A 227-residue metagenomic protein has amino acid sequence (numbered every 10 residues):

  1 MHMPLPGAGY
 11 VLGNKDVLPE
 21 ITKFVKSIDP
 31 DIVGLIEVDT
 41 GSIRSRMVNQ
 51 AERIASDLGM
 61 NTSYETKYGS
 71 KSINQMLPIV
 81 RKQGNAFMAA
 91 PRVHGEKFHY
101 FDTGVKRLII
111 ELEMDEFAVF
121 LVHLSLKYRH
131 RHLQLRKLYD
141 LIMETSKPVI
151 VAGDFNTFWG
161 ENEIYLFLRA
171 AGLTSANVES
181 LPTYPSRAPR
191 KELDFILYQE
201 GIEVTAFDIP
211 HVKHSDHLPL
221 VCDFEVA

Functional and structural regions predicted by a protein language model:
M1, V38, L124, G153-F155 (+1 more regions): Active-site metal-binding loops of divalent metal-dependent hydrolases
M1-A8, N85, E111-S125: Active-site-proximal beta-strand elements of phosphoester/diester hydrolases
M1-D57, Y64-S72, A227: N-terminal, active-site-proximal structural segment of metallo-dependent hydrolase catalytic domains
G34, A118-L121, I150-V151: Structural recognition of the beta-strand scaffold that forms the well-ordered cores of secreted hydrolase catalytic
V38-F117, D208-H211: Structured beta-strand-rich core segments of catalytic domains in phosphoester-bond hydrolases
M47-A51, L133-Y139: Charged helix-capping and loop-helix junction motifs
V93, K97-Y100, E113, H130-L133 (+2 more regions): Metal-dependent phosphoester-hydrolase catalytic domains
